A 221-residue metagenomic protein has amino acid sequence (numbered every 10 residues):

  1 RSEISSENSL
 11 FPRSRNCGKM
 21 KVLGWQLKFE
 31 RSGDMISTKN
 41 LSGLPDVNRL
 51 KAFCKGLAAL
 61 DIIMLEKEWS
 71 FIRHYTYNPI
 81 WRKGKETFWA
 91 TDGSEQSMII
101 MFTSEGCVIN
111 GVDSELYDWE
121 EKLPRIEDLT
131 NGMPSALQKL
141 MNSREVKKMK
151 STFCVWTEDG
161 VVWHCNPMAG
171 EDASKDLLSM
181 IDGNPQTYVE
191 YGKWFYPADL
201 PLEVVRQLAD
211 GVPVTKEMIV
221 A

Functional and structural regions predicted by a protein language model:
S2, S6, F11-S14: Cationic, amphipathic, low-complexity segments that mediate targeting or membrane/lipid association
L23, L27-F29, G33-E95, W119-A221: N-terminal domain-onset segments
G93-S97, E105-C107: Compact, well-ordered interaction domains used in eukaryotic information-processing assemblies
V112-W119: Short, solvent-exposed aromatic-acidic interface loops
